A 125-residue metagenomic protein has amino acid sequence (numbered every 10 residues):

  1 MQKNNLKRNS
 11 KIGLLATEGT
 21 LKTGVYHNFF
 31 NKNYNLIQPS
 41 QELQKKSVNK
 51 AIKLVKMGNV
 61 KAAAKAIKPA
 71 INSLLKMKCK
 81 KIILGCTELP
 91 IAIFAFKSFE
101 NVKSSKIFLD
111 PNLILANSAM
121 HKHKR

Functional and structural regions predicted by a protein language model:
M1-R125: Non-catalytic structural scaffold of enzyme domains
